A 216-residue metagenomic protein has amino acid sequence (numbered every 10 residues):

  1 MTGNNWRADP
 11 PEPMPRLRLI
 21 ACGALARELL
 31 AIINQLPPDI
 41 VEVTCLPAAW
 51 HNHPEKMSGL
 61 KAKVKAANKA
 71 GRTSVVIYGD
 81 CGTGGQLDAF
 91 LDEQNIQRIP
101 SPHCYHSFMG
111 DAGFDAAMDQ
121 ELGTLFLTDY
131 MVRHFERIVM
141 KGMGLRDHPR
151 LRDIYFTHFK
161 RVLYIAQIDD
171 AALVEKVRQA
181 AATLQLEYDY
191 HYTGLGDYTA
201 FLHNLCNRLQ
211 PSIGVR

Functional and structural regions predicted by a protein language model:
T2-L36: N-terminal basic/disordered segments at the start of proteins
I20-R27, A49-H51, I77-L87, Y105-S107 (+3 more regions): Gly/Ser/Thr-rich loops at beta-strand to alpha-helix junctions that form or flank small-molecule/cofactor-binding
D39-M57, Y190-G194: A short beta-strand-loop structural module common to alpha/beta enzyme folds
S58-G79: Short, structured active-site "lid" loops
V64-N68, A116-M131, R208-R216: A polyampholytic, Gly/Pro-enriched intrinsically disordered region
G85-I138: Long, charge-dense
M118-L173: A conserved mid-domain beta-alpha-beta active-site/ligand-binding segment of alpha/beta enzyme cores
A166-R216: C-terminal, charge/polar-rich interaction regions
